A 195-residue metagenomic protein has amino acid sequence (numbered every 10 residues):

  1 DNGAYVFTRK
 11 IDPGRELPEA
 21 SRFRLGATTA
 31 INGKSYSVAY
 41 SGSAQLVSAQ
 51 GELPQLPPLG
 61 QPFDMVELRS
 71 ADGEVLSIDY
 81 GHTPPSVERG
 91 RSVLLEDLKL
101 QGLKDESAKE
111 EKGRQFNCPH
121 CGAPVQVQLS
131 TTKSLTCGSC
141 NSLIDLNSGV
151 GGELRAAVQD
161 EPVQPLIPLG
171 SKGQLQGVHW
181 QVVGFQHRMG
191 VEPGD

Functional and structural regions predicted by a protein language model:
N2-D195: Mixed-charge, low-complexity intrinsically disordered regions
